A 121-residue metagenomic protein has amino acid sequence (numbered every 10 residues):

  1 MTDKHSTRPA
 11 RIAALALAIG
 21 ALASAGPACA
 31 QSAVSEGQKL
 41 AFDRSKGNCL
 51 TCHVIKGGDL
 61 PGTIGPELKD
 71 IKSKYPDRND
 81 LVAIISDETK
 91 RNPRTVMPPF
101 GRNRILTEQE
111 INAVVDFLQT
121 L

Functional and structural regions predicted by a protein language model:
M1-Q31: N-terminal export/targeting leaders of redox proteins
T2-R11, D80-E88, N92-P99: Extended, non-globular alpha-helical segments
G26-R44: Electrostatic cytochrome c docking/interface patches
A33, L60-I64, P93: N-terminal alpha-helical segment
S35, P66, T95-P99: Positions in alpha-helical segments
F42, L50-S86, R102: Gly/Gly-Pro-rich "capping" loops immediately C-terminal to redox-active cysteine motifs in periplasmic/lumenal
G47: Cys/His-enriched microdomains
N79, I84, K90, R102-L121: C-terminal capping alpha-helices of c-type cytochrome domains
